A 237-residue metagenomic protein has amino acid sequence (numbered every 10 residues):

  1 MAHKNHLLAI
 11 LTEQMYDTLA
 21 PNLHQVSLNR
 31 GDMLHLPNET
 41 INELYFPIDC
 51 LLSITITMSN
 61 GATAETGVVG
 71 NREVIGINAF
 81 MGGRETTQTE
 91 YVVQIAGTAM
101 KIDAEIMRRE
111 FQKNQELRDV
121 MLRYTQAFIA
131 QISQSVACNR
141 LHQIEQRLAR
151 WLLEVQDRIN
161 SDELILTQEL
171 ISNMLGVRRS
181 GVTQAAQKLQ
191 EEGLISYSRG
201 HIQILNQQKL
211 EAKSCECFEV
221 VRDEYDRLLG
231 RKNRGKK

Functional and structural regions predicted by a protein language model:
M1-N29, F80-M81: Cyclic nucleotide-binding regulatory module and flanking cytosolic helices
Y16, M107-R108, L210: A generic structural signal for short hydrophobic patches within well-formed alpha-helices
S27, S59-T66: Short alpha-helix-to-loop micro-motif enriched in aromatics/charged/Gly
G31, N42-T55, S59-N60, G70-V74: Glycine- and acidic-residue-biased ligand/ion/polar-headgroup-sensing regions
L34-E39: Short phosphate-coordinating micro-motif centered on Lys-Gly-acidic
G67-R123, Q134: Cyclic-nucleotide recognition modules
I95-A96, F111-R178: Polybasic "coupling" helices that flank or enter modular domains
E154-K237: Phosphate-/nucleic-acid-contacting segments
